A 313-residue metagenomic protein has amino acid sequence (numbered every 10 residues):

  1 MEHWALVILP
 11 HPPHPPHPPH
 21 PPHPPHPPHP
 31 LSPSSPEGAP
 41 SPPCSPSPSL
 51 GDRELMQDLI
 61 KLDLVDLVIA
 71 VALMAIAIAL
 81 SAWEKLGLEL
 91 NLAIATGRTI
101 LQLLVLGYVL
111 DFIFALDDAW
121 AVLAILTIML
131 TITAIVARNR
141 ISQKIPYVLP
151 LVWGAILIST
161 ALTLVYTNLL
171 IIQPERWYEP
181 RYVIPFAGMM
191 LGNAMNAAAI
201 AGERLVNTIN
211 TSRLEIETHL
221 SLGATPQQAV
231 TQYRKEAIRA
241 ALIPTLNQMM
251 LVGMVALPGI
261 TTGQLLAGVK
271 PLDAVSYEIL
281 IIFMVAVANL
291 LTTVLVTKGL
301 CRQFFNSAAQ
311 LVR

Functional and structural regions predicted by a protein language model:
M1-L55: Short, C-terminally biased terminal segments at protein or domain edges
K61-A72, L116-T131: Structural signature of hydrophobic alpha-helical transmembrane segments
D66-A70, A121, Q143-A201: Loop-to-helix entry region at the N-terminal start of transmembrane alpha-helices in multi-pass membrane transporters
I78-L90, T133-K144: C-terminal ends of transmembrane helices
R204-A240: Short cytoplasmic-facing helical segments at TM-TM junctions of multi-pass membrane proteins
A229-L257: Transmembrane alpha-helices
N247-L272, S276, T292: Non-cytoplasmic
L272-V275, I279-C301: Hydrophobic alpha-helical transmembrane segments of polytopic membrane proteins
